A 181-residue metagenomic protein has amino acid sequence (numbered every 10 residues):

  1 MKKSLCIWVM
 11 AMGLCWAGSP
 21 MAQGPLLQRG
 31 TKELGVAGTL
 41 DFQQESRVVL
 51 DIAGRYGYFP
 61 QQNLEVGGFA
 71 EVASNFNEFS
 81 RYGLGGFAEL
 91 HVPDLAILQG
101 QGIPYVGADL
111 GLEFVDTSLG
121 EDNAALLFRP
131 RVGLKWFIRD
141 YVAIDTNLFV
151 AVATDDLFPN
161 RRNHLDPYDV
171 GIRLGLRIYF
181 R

Functional and structural regions predicted by a protein language model:
M1-G30, R181: Cleavable N-terminal export/targeting peptides
M21-F69, A73, G171, G175-R181: Short glycine/proline- and aromatic-enriched beta-strand/turn motifs that initiate or cap beta-hairpins
L26-Q28, Q44-S46, F76-G83, G120-L126 (+1 more regions): Replace "Gram-negative outer membrane beta-barrel proteins" with "bacterial and organellar outer membrane beta-barrel
R55-R131, W136-V142, G175-R181: Gram-negative (and chloroplast) outer-membrane scaffold detector with strong preference for beta-barrel transmembrane
Q101-V106, N163-D169: Glycine-rich, flexible loop segments associated with nucleotide phosphate handling
N147-F149: Internal, hydrophobic beta-strand segments that form the core of beta-sheet-rich folds
A153: Acyl-donor (CoA/ACP) binding surface of acyl/acetyltransferases
D156-F158: Outer-membrane beta-barrel porins/channels
